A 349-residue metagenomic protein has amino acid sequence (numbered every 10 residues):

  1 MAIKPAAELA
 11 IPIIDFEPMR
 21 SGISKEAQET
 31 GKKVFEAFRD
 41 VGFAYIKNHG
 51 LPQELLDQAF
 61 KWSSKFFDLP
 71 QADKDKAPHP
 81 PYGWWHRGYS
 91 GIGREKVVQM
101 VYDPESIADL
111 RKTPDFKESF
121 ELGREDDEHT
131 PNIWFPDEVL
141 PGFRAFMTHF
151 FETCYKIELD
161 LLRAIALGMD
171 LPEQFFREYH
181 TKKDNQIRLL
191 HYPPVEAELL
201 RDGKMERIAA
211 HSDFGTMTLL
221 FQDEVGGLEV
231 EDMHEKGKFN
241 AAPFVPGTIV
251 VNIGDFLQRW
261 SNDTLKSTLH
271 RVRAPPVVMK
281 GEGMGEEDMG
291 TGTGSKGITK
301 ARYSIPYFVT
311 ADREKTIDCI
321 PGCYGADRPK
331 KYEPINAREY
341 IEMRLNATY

Functional and structural regions predicted by a protein language model:
M1-Y349: Peripheral, non-catalytic segments flanking oxidoreductase cores
